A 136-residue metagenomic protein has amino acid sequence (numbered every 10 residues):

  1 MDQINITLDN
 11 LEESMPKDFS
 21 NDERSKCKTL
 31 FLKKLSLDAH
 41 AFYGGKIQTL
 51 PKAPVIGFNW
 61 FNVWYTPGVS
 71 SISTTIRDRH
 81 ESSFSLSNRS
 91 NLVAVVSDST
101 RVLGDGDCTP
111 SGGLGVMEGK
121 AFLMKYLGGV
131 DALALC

Functional and structural regions predicted by a protein language model:
D2-C136: N-terminal ligand-binding/catalytic initiation module
